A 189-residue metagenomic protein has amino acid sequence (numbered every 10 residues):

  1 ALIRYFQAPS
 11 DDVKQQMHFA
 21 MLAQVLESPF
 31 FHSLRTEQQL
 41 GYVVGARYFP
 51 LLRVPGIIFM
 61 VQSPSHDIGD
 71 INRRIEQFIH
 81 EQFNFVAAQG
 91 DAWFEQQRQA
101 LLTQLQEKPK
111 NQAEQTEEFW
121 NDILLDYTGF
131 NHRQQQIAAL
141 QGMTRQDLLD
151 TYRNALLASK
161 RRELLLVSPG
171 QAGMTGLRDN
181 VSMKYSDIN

Functional and structural regions predicted by a protein language model:
A1-S28, D187-N189: His/Glu-based metal-binding/catalytic segments typifying zinc-dependent metallopeptidases
L2-Q7, W93-N189: C-terminal regions of mature proteins
A8-D11, Y48-L51, S63-H66, Q171-G173: Short, glycine-/Ser/Thr-/acidic-enriched flexible segments
A8-P9, Q16-M21, I58-H66, F83-A87 (+1 more regions): Second-shell loop/turn segments in exported
D12-Q16, H66-R73, M174-G176: Short, conserved charged micro-motifs
A23, H32, S182-K184: Long, His/Glu/Asp-enriched segments that create or flank divalent metal/ion-associated functional microenvironments
V25, P29, S33, F49-N111 (+1 more regions): M16/insulysin-pitrilysin zinc metalloprotease superfamily fold
G41-R47: A short linear hydrophobic-aromatic micro-motif
